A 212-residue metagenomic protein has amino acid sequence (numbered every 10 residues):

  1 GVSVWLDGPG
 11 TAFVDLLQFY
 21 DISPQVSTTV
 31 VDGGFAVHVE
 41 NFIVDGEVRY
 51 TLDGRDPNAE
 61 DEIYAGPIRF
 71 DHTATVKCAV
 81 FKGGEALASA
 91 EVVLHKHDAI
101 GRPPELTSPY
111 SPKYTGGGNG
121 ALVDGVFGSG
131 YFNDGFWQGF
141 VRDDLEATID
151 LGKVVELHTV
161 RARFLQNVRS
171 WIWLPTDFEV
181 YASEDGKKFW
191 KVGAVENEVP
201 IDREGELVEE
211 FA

Functional and structural regions predicted by a protein language model:
G1, T75-K77, T159: Short, conserved beta-strand segments of beta-strand-rich sandwich/propeller modules, principally
G1-V2, A212: Noncatalytic modules at the cell exterior or secretory-pathway interfaces, chiefly beta-strand-rich lectin/adhesion
S3, R49, K77-A79, T148 (+1 more regions): Residue-level detector of beta-strand face positions
S3-P9: Short beta-strand-plus-loop segments that form exposed binding edges in beta-rich domains
L6, V80-K82, E184: Short acidic, glycine-rich loop/turn motifs
T11, L16, Y20-D21, G128-V195 (+1 more regions): Aromatic, loop-rich ligand-recognition surfaces of beta-strand-rich domains
I22-L145: Short, compositionally stereotyped local motifs that mark structural "simplifiers"
G54-I63, W190-E204: Solvent-exposed beta-strand/loop surfaces of large extracellular or lumenal domains
